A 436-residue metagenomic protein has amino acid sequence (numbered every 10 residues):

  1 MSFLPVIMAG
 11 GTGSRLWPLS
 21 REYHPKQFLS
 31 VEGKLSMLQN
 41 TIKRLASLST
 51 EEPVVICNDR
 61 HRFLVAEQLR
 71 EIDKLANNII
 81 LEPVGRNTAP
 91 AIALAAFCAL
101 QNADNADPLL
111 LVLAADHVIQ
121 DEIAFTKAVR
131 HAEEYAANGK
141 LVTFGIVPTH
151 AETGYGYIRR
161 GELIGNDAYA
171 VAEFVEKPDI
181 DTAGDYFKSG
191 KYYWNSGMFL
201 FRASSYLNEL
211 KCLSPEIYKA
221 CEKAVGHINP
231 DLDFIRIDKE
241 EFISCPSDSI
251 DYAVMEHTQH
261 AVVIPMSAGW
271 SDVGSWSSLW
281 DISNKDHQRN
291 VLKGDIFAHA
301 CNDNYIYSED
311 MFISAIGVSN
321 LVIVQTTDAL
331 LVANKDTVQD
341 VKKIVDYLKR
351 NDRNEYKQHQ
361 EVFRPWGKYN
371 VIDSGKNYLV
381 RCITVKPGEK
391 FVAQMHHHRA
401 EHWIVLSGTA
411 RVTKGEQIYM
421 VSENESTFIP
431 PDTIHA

Functional and structural regions predicted by a protein language model:
S2, S204-I404, T409-T427: Left-handed beta-helix
S2-I7, S14-E22, S30-A114, Q120-A124 (+2 more regions): Conserved N-terminal catalytic core of the sugar/cofactor nucleotidyltransferase
I7-A9, I56, L111-A114, T143-V147 (+2 more regions): Short beta-strand segments
F28, I79-I80, L141-T143, V263: Conserved beta-strand scaffold positions in the cores of enzyme catalytic domains, especially in NTP/NDP-utilizing
F28, L38, A95, D116 (+4 more regions): Residue-level signal for inorganic ion chemistry
L110, K191, M198-F199, S271 (+2 more regions): A residue-level structural signature of the nucleotidyltransferase/glycosyltransferase Rossmann-like core
D121-S244, V262: Conserved core of the sugar-phosphate nucleotidyltransferase
P430-D432: Extracellular beta-helix/beta-solenoid repeat scaffolds
